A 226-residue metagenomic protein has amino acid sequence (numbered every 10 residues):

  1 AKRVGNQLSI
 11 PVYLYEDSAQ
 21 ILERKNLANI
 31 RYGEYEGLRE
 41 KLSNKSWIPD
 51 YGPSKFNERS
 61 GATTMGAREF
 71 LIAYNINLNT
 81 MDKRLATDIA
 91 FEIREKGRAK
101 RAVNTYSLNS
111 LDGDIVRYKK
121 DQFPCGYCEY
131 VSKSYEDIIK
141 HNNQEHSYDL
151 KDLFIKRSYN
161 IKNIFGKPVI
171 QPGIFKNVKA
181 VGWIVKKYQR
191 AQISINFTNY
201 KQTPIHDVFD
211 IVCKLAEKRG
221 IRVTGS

Functional and structural regions predicted by a protein language model:
A1-S226: Long, contiguous binding/interaction regions
